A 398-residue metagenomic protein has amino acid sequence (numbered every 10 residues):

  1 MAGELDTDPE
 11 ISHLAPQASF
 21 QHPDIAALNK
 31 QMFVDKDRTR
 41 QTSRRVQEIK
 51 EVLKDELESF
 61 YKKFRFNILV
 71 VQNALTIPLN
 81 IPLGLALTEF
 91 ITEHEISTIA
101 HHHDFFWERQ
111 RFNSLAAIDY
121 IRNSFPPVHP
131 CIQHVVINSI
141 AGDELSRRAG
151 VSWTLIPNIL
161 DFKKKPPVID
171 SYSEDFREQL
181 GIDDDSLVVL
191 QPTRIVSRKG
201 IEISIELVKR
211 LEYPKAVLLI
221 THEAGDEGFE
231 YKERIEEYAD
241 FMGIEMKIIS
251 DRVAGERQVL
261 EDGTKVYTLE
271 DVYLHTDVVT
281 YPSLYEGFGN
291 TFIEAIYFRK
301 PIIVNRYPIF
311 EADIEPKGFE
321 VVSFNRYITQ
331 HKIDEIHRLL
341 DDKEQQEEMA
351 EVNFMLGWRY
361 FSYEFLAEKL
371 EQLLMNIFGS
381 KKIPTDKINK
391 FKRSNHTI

Functional and structural regions predicted by a protein language model:
A2-I68, F241, V253-A254: A conserved catalytic-core segment of Leloir-type glycosyltransferases
L115-P167, S171, R234: A short, active-site helix/loop in glycosyltransferases that binds the activated sugar's phosphate group
R177-E178, I182-K199, I205-V208, L218-I220: Conserved donor-binding/catalytic core segment of Leloir-type glycosyltransferases
F229-D271, G318: Nucleotide-activated donor-binding/catalytic signature segment of Leloir-type glycosyltransferases, i.e., the conserved
L284: Aromatic "clamp/platform" in nucleotide-sugar-dependent glycosyltransferases that forms part of the donor/acceptor
P301-N305, V321-V322: Short hydrophobic beta-strand element within catalytic cores of glycosyltransferases and related nucleotide-activated
I309-H337, Q345: Change "using UDP/GDP/dTDP sugars" to "using nucleotide sugars
L340-M375: A charged, aromatic-enriched C-terminal amphipathic alpha-helix characteristic of glycosyltransferases across folds
